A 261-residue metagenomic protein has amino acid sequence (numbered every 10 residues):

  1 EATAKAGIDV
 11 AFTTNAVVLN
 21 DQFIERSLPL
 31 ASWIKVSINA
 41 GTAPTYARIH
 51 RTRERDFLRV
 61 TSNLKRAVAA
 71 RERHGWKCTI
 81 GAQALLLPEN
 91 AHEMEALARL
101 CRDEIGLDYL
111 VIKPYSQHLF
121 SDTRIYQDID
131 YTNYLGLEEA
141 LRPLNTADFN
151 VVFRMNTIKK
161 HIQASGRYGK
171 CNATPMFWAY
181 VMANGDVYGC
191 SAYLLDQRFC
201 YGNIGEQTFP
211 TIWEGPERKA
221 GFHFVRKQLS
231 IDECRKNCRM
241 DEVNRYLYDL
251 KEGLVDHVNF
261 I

Functional and structural regions predicted by a protein language model:
E1-T3: N-terminal active-site wall of soluble small-molecule enzyme domains
A6-D9, E25-Q207, D249: Radical SAM enzyme [4Fe-4S]-AdoMet core and its adjacent flexible, acidic and glycine-rich loops/tails across
A16-V17: Short beta-strand->alpha-helix junction loop in the catalytic core of nucleotide-activated group-transfer enzymes
S165-Y168, D186-I261: Flexible mid-to-C-terminal extensions adjoining Fe-S/redox cofactors in radical SAM and related proteins
